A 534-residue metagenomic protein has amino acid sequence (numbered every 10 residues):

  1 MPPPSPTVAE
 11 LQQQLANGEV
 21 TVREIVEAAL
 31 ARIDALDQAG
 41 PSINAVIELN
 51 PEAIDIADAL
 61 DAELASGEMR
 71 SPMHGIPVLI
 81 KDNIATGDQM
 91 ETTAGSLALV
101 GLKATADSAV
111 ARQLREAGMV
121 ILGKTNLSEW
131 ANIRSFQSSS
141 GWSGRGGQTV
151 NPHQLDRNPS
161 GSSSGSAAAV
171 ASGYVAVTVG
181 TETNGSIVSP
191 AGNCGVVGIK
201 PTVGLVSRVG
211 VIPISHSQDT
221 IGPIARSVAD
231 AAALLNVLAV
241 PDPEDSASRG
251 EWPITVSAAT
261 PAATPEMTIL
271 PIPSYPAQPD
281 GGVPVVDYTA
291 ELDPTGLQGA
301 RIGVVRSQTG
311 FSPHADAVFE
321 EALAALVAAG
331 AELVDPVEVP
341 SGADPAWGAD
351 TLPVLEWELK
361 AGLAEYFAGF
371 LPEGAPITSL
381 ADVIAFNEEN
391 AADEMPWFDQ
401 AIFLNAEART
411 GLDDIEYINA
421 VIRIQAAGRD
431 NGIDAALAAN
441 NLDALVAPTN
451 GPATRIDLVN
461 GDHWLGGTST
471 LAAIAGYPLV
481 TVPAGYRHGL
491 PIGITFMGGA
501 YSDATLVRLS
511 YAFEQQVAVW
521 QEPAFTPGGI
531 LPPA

Functional and structural regions predicted by a protein language model:
M1-A65, P261, E321-A324, A328-A331 (+3 more regions): An N-terminal boundary/leader segment
G18, G75, E116, V175 (+3 more regions): Glycine-rich, small-residue loops and helix-cap segments that act as flexible hinges at active-site edges
T21-R23, S42-I43, M69, H74-I76 (+8 more regions): Loop/turn elements at helix/coil->beta-strand transitions in domains of secreted/extracellular proteins
V26-E27, D58, S108, T289 (+4 more regions): Acyltransferase
A29, A53, G75, K81 (+7 more regions): Conserved hydrophobic/aromatic pocket- or pore-lining residues that grip, position, or stack substrates in active sites
A35, E116, V120, A171-R306 (+4 more regions): Structural helix-boundary/capping segments
A39, M73-I221, S246-W252, L270-S274 (+2 more regions): Short glycine/serine-rich loop/turn segments
H74-A94, S257, E291, G296-V305 (+3 more regions): Short helix-loop capping/hinge segments that flank enzyme active sites or metal/cofactor-binding pockets
